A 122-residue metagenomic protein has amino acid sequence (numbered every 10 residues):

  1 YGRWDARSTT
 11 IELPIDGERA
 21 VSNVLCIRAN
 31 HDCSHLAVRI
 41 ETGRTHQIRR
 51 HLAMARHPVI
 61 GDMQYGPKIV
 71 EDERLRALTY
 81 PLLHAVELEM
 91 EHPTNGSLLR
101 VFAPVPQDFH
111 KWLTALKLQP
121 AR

Functional and structural regions predicted by a protein language model:
Y1-R122: RNA pseudouridine synthases
